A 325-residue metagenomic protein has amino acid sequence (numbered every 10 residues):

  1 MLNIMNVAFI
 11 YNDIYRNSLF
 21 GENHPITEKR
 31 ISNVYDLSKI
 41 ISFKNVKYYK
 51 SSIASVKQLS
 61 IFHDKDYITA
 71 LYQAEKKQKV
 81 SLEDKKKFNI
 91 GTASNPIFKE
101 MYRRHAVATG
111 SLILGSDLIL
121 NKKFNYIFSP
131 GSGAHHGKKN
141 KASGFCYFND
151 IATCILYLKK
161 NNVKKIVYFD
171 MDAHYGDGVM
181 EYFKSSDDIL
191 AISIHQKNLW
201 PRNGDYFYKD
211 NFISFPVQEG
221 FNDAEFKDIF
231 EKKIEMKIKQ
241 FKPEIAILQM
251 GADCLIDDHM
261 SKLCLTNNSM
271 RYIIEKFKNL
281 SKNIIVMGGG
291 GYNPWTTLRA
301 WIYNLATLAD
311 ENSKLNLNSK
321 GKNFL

Functional and structural regions predicted by a protein language model:
L2-I61: N-terminal low-complexity, Ser/Thr- and acidic-residue-enriched intrinsically disordered segments
M5-I10, R16-L19, A70-L325: A general "terminal functional-core" signal
I26-K29, N33, A54, H63-D66 (+3 more regions): Generic alpha-helix structural propensity
S38-S42, D66, K122, N161: Short glycine-centered helix-capping/turn motifs at secondary-structure transition points
S52-K76: Charged, often glycine-rich, active-site loop that binds/positions anionic groups
